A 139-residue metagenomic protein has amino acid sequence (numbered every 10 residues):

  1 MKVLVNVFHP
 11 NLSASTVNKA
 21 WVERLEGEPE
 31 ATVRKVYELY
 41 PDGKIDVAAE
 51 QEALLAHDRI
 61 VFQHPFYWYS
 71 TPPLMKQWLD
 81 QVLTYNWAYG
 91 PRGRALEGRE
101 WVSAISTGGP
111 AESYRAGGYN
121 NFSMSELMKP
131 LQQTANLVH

Functional and structural regions predicted by a protein language model:
M1-A31: N-terminal beta1-alpha1 ligand-phosphate binding loop
L4-N6, T32-R34, V61, V102-A104: Hydrophobic/aromatic beta-strand patches that form the interior of the parallel beta-sheet core in alpha/beta enzyme
P10-L12, E38-P41, Y119-N121: Short histidine/acidic/glycine/proline-rich micro-motifs that form metal- and phosphate-coordinating active-site loops
T16-A20, I45, P73-Q77: Generic recognition of short, well-ordered alpha-helical segments
V17-G27, S123-V138: Short, solvent-exposed amphipathic alpha-helices that sit in or adjacent to ligand/effector-binding or catalytic
E28-K44: A short beta-strand-loop structural module common to alpha/beta enzyme folds
A49-Q132: Helix-loop-strand module that forms the ligand-binding subsite of alpha/beta enzymes
